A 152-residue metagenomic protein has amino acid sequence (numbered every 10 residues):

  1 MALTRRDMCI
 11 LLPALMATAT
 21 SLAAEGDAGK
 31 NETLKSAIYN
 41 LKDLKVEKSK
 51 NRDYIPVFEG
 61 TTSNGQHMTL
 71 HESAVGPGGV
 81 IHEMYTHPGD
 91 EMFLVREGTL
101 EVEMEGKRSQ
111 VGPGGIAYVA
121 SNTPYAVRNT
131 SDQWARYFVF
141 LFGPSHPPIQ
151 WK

Functional and structural regions predicted by a protein language model:
L3-H67, I149-K152: A short, N-terminal "cap"/entry segment at the start of jelly-roll beta-barrel domains of the cupin/DSBH fold
H67-H71, H87, I116, L141: Aromatic/pi-system hotspot detector in well-structured domains
H71-T86: Conserved short histidine dyad/triad with adjacent acidic residue
V80-H82, E101, A117, S121-V127: Histidine-centered metal-chelating micro-motifs
P88-E91, V95-L100: Glycine- and acidic-residue-biased ligand/ion/polar-headgroup-sensing regions
K107-S121: Short acidic-glycine-tyrosine-enriched beta hairpin
S121-P147: Ligand-binding loop in jelly-roll beta-barrel domains
